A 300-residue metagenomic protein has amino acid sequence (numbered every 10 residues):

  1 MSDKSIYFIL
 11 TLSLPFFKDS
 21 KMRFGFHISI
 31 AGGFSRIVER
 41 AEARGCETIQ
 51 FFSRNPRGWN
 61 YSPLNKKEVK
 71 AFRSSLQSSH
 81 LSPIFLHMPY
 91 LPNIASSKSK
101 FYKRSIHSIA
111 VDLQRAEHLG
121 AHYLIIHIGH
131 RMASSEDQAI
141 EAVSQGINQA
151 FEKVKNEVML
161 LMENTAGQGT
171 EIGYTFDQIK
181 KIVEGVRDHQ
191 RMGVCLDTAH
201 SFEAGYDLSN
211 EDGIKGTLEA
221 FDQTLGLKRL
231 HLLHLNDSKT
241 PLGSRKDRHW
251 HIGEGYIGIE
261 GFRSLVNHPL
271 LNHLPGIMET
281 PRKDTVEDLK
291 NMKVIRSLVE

Functional and structural regions predicted by a protein language model:
Y7-I9, L14-M88, P92, S96-V111: N-terminal pre-domain/capping segments
H27-A31, R54-P56, P89-L91, G129-R131 (+4 more regions): Active-site beta-loop-alpha junctions enriched in small/polar residues
R40-R44, K66-F85, L113-H118, F151-K155 (+3 more regions): Acidic (Asp/Glu)-rich catalytic clusters
A41, H87, A116, L124 (+4 more regions): Conserved, mostly hydrophobic/aromatic
F51, I84-M88, A121-I128, L160-M162 (+1 more regions): Short beta-strand segments at enzyme active-site cores
I94-G193: Active-site acidic/histidine proton-transfer and metal-coordination neighborhood in alpha/beta enzyme cores
K100-L113, E136-N148, T175-E184, D212-E219 (+2 more regions): Short, electropositive alpha-helical surface patch
Q149-I252: Acidic/histidine-rich catalytic cores of soluble enzymes
